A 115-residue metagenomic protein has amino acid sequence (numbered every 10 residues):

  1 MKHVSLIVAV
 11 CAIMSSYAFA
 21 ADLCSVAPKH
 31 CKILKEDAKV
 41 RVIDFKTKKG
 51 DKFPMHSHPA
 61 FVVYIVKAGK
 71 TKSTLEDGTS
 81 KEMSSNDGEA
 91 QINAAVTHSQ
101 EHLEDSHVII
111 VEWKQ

Functional and structural regions predicted by a protein language model:
V4-M14: Sec-dependent N-terminal signal peptides
S15-A21: Sec/Tat signal peptide C-region and signal peptidase I cleavage site
A27-K52, V63, W113: A short glycine-rich, His/Asp/Glu-containing loop-to-beta-strand
K35-K39, D77-A95: Short acidic-glycine-tyrosine-enriched beta hairpin
F45, K52-S57, T74, E82-M83 (+1 more regions): Short histidine-centered beta-strand/loop micro-motifs that create catalytic or ligand/metal-coordination sites
G50-F53, E89-E101: Histidine-centered metal-chelating micro-motifs
H58-D77: Glycine- and acidic-residue-biased ligand/ion/polar-headgroup-sensing regions
F61, A68, A95-Q115: Ligand-binding loop in jelly-roll beta-barrel domains
